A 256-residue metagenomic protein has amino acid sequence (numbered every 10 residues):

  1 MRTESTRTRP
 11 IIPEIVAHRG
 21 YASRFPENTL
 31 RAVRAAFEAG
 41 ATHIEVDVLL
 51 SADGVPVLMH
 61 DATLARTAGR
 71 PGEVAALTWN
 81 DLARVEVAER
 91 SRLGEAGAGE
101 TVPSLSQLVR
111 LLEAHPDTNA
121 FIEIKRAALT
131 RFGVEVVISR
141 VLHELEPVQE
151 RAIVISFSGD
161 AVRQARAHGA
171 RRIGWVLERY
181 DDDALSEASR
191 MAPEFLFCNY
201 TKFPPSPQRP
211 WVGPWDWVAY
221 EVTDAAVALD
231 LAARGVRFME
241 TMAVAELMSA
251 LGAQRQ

Functional and structural regions predicted by a protein language model:
M1-Q256: Phosphate-group recognition and catalysis centered on beta-loop-alpha active-site segments
